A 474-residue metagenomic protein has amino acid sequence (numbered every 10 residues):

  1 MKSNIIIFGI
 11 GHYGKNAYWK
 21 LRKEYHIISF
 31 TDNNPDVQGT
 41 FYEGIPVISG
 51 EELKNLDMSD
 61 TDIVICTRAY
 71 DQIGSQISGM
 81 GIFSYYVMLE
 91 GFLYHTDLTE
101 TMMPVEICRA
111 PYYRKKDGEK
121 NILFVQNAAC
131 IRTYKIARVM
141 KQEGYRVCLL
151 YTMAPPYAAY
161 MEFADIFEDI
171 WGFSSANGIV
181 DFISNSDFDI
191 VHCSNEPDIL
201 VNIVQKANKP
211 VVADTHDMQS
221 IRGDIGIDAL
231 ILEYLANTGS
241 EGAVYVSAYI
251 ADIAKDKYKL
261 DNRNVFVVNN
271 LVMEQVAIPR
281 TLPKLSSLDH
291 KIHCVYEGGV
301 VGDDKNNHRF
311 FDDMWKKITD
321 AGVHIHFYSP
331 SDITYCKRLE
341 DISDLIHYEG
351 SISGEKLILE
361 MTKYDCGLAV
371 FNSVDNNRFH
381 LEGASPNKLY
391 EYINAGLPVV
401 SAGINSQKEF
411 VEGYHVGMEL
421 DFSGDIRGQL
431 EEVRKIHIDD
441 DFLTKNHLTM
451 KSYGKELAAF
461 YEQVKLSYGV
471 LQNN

Functional and structural regions predicted by a protein language model:
P35-V105: Phosphate-bearing ligand-interacting subdomains that bind or position ATP/ADP/UDP/GDP/NAD(P) or nucleotide-linked
V87-G91, G239-P279, D289: Donor nucleotide-sugar binding/catalytic pocket of nucleotide-sugar-dependent glycosyltransferases
E90-H95, M153-A154, M218-Q219, Y249-I250 (+3 more regions): Short beta-strand->alpha-helix junction loop in the catalytic core of nucleotide-activated group-transfer enzymes
D97-Y112, I221-G226, N264-V267, L271-H290 (+1 more regions): Acidic anion/phosphate-binding donor-loop and adjacent secondary structure in glycosyltransferase catalytic cores
I131, D303-R309, S353-L359, G367-Y390 (+1 more regions): Nucleotide-sugar-dependent
T133-V139, E143, M273-D341, Y348-L357: Conserved catalytic-core segment of nucleotide-activated headgroup transferases in glycan assembly
N177, A213, Q219-V246, K257-Y258: Membrane-proximal helix-turn-helix segments that form the acceptor-binding/catalytic region of lipid-linked
D421-V470: A charged, aromatic-enriched C-terminal amphipathic alpha-helix characteristic of glycosyltransferases across folds
